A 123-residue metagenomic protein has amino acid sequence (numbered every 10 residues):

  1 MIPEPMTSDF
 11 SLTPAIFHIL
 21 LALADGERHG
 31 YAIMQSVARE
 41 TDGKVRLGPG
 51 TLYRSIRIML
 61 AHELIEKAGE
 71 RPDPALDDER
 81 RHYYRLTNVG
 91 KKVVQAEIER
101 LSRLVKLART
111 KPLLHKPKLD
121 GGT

Functional and structural regions predicted by a protein language model:
M1-E4, V89-T123: Amphipathic alpha-helical dimerization/coiled-coil segments that flank or bridge DNA-binding/regulatory modules
T7-T51: N-terminal helix-turn-helix DNA-binding core of bacterial DNA-binding proteins
E40, M59, A108: The DNA-recognition helices of helix-turn-helix-type DNA-binding domains
L52-M59: Basic amphipathic alpha-helical segments that dock to polyanions
L60-D78, R85: Beta-hairpin "wing" of winged helix-turn-helix
A75-E97: Basic, amphipathic "hinge/linker" alpha-helix immediately C-terminal to the N-terminal HTH DNA-binding motif
